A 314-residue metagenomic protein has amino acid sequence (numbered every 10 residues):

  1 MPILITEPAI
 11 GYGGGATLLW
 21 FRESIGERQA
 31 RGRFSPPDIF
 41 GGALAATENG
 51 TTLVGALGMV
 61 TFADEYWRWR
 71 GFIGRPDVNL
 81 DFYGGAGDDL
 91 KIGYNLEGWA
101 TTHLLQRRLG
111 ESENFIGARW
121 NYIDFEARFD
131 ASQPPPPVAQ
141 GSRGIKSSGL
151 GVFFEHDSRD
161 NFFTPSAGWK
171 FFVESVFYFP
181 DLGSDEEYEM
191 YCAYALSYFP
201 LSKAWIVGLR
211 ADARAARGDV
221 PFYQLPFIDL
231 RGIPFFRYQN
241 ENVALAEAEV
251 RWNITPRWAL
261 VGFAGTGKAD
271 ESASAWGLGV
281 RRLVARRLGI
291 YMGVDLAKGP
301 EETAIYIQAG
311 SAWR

Functional and structural regions predicted by a protein language model:
M1-K146, I290-G293, A297-R314: Gram-negative/organellar outer-membrane beta-barrel architecture
M1-T6, S35-E48, V54, W169-D181 (+4 more regions): Transmembrane beta-strand segments that form the barrel wall of outer-membrane beta-barrel proteins
A9, R217-V220, K268-D270, E301-T303: Flexible loop/turn segments at secondary-structure boundaries
Y12-A16, T52-A56, E97-H103, S148-V152 (+8 more regions): Hydrophobic, lipid-facing positions within transmembrane beta-strands of outer-membrane proteins
W20-S24, F62, R75-D77, Y122-D124 (+8 more regions): Beta-strand elements of well-folded, non-transmembrane domains
S24-P37, A63-R68, G110-E113, D160-G168 (+4 more regions): Short loop/turn motifs that connect adjacent beta-strands in outer-membrane beta-barrel proteins
Q140, S148-P256, L260-T266: C-terminal outer-membrane beta-barrel translocator/porin domains of Gram-negative envelope proteins and their
Q239-N242, W252-W258, E271-S274, L283-L288 (+1 more regions): A structural signal for short secondary-structure junctions
